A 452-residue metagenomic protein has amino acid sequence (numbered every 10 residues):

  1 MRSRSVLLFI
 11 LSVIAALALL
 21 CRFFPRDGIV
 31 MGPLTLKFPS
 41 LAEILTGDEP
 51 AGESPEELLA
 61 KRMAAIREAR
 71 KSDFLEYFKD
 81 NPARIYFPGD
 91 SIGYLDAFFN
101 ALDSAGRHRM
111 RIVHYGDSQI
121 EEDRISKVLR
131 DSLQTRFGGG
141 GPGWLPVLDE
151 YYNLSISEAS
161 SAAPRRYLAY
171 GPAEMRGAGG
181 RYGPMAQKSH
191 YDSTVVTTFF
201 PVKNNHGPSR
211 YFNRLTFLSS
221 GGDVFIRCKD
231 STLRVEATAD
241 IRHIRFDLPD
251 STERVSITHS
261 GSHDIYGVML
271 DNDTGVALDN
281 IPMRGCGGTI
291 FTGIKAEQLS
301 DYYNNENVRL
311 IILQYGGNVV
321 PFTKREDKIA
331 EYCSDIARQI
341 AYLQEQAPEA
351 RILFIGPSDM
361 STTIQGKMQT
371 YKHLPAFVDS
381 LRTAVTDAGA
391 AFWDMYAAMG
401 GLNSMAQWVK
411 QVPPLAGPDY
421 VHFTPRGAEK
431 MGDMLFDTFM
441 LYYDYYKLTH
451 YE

Functional and structural regions predicted by a protein language model:
S5-P25: Hydrophobic membrane-insertion alpha-helices, especially the h-region of bacterial N-terminal signal peptides
R26, A296, S358-E452: Catalytic His-Asp segment of secreted/periplasmic serine-dependent ester chemistry enzymes
D27-D73: Juxtamembrane proline-rich low-complexity "stalk" or linker regions positioned immediately after a signal peptide
D90-L102, F291-Y303, S334-Y342, A376 (+1 more regions): Alpha-helical scaffolding within the catalytic cores of extracellular/periplasmic polymer-degrading hydrolases
I112-G116: Short hydrophobic beta-strand that contains or immediately precedes a catalytic carboxylate
E121-G222, I226-C228, E236-S334, H422: Conserved SGNH/GDSL esterase-like catalytic core that processes O-acyl groups on lipids and polysaccharides
L310-G316, I336-Q344, R351-M360: Conserved, well-ordered alpha-helix/loop/beta-strand core segments that scaffold catalytic motifs
D327-D335, Q369-A376: Alpha-helix N-cap and loop-to-helix initiation/capping positions
